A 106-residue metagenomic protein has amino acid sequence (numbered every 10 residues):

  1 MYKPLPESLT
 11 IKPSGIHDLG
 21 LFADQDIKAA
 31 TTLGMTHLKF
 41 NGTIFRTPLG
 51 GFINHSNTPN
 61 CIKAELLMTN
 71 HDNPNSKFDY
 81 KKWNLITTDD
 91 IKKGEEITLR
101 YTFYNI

Functional and structural regions predicted by a protein language model:
M1-I106: Conserved catalytic SET/PR domain of SAM-dependent protein methyltransferases, capturing the structural core that binds
